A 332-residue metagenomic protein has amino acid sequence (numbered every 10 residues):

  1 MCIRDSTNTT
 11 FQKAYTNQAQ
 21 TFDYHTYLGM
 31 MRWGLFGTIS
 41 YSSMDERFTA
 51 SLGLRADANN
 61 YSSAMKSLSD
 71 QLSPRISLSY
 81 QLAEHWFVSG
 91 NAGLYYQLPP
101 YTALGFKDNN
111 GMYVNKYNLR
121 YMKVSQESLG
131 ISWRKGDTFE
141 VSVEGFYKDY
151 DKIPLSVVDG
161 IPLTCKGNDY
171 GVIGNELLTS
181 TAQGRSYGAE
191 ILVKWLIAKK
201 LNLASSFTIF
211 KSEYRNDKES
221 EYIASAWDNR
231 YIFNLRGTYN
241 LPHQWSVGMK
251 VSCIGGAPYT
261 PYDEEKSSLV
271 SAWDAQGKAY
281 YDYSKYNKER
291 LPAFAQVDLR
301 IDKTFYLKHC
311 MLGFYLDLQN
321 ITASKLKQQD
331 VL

Functional and structural regions predicted by a protein language model:
R4, M30-F36, Q71-S77, V124-S128 (+7 more regions): Transmembrane beta-barrel architecture of outer-membrane proteins
R4-T49, L178-Y187: Outer-membrane beta-barrel transmembrane domain signature of Gram-negative proteins, especially the mid-to-C-terminal
K13-A14, H85-E127, Y147-V172, E176 (+2 more regions): Surface-exposed extracellular loop regions of Gram-negative outer-membrane beta-barrel proteins, predominantly
A19-T26, A58-M65, M112-Y117, G174-T179 (+4 more regions): Extracellular loop and loop/strand-boundary signature of outer-membrane beta-barrel proteins
Y24-D151, S206, I232, T238: Structural signature of Gram-negative outer-membrane beta-barrels, strongest in the C-terminal barrel of TonB-dependent
S42-F48, Y147-D149, N168-P261: Gram-negative outer-membrane beta-barrel transporters
M44-E46, Q81-H85, V124, R134-T138 (+6 more regions): Outer-membrane beta-barrel channels and translocator barrels
D151, L203, C253-K278, R290-D298 (+1 more regions): C-terminal beta-signal and adjacent terminal beta-strands/loops of Gram-negative outer-membrane beta-barrel proteins
